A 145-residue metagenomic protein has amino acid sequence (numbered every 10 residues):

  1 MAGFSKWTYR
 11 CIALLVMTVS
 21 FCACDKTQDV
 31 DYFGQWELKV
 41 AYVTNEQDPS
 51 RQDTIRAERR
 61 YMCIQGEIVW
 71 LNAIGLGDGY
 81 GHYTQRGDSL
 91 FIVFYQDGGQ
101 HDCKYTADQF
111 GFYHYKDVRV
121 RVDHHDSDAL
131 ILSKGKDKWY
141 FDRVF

Functional and structural regions predicted by a protein language model:
M1-I12: Bacterial N-terminal signal peptides that target proteins for export
V19-A23: C-terminal motif of bacterial Sec signal peptides marking the signal peptidase cleavage site
C24-E37: N-terminal helix-cap/turn-to-beta initiation motif at the start of protein domains
Q35-I68: Short, solvent-exposed loop/hinge segments that bridge or flank secondary-structure elements
V40-A41, N72, K136-W139: Subset-of-secretome marker
V43-E46, Q65-S127: Contiguous, well-ordered beta-strand patches that form the walls/edges of small beta-barrel/beta-sandwich domains
H82-S89, S127-F145: Edge beta-strand at a domain terminus
